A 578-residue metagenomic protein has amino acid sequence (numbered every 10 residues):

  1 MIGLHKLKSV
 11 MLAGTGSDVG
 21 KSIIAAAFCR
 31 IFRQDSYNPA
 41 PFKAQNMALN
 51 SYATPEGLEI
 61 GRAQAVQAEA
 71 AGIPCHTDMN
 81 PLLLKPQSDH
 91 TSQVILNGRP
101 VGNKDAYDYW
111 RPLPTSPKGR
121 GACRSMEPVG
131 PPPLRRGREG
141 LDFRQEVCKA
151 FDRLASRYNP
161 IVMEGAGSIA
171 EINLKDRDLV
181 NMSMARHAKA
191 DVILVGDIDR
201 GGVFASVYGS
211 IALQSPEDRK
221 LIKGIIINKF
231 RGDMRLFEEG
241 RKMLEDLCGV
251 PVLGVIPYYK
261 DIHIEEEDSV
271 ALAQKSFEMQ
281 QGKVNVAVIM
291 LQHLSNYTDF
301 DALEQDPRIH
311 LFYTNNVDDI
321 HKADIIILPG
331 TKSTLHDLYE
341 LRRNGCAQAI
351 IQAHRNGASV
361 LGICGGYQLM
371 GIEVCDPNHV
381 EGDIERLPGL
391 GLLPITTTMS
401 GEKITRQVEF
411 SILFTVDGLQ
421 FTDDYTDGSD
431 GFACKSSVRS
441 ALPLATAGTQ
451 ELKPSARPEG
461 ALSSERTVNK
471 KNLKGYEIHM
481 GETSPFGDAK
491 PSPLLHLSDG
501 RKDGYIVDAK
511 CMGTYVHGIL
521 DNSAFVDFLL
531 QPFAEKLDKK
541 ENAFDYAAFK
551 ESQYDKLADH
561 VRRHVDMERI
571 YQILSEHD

Functional and structural regions predicted by a protein language model:
M1-G3, R111-L141, S411-K470: Intrinsic disorder/low-complexity segments
I2-P114, G121, R138-H354, S359 (+5 more regions): Flexible phosphate-sensing "switch/lid" loops adjacent to ATP/NTP-binding sites across phosphate-transfer
R342, C346, M370, I384: Conserved, well-structured core segments that form the ligand-binding/active-site neighborhood of functional domains
C364: Catalytic nucleophile serine of serine hydrolases, specifically the conserved "nucleophile elbow" pentapeptide
Y367: Local cysteine-cluster metal-coordination motifs and their immediate loop/turn environment, predominantly Fe-S cluster
G371-F414, N469-K471, G475: A conserved active-site-flanking secondary-structure segment within enzyme catalytic domains
